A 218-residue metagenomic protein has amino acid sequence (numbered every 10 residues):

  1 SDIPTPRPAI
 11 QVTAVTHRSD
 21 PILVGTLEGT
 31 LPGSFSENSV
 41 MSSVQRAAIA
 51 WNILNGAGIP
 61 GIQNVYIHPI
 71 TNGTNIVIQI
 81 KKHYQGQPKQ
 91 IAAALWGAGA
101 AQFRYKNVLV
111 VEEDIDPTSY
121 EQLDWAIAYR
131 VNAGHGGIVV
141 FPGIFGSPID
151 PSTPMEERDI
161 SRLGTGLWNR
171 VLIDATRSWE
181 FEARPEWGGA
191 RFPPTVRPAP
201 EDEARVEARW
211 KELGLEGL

Functional and structural regions predicted by a protein language model:
S1-L218: Charged, compositionally biased interaction regions
